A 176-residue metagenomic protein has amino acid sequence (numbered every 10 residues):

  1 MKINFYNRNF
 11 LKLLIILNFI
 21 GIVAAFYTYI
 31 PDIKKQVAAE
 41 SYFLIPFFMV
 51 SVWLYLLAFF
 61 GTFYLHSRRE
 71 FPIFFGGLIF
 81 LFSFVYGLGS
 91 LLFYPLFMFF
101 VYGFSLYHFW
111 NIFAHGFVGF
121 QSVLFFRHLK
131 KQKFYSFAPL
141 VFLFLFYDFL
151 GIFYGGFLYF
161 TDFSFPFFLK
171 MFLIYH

Functional and structural regions predicted by a protein language model:
M1-H176: Aromatic-rich, lipid-facing transmembrane alpha helices and their immediate juxtamembrane interface loops in integral
